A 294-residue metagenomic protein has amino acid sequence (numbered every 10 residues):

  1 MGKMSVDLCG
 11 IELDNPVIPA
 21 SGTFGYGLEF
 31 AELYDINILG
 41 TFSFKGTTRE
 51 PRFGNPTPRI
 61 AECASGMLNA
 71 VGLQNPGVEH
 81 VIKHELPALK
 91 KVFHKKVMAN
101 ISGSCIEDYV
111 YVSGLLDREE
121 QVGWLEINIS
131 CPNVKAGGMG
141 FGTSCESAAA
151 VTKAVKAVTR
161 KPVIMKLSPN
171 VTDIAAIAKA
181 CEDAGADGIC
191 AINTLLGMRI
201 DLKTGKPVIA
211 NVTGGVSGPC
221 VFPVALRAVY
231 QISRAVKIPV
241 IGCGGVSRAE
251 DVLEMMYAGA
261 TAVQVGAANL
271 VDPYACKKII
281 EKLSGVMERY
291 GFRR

Functional and structural regions predicted by a protein language model:
M1-V97, S102-S104, I279: N-terminal capping/small domains of soluble enzymes
E12-I18, F93-A99, V158-S168, S233-C243: Short beta-strand/loop segments at the ligand-binding rim of alpha/beta enzyme cores
P19, F42, V81, A99 (+5 more regions): Conserved, mostly hydrophobic/aromatic
L28-Y34, E107-E119, V171-A184, Q231-I238 (+1 more regions): Catalytic cores of alpha/beta
G46-L73, I129-G142, T194-T204, V208-T213 (+3 more regions): Glycine-rich, proline-tolerant flexible connector loops at the mouths of alpha/beta enzymes
M67, P132-E146, I177-R234, I238: Glycine/Thr-rich beta-alpha phosphate-binding loop at enzyme active sites
K90, I101-K161, L167, A175-G188 (+2 more regions): Conserved alpha/beta-domain cores
V216-K237, I241, S247-R294: Alpha/beta catalytic cores of nucleotide-metabolism and tRNA/nucleoside-modifying enzymes
